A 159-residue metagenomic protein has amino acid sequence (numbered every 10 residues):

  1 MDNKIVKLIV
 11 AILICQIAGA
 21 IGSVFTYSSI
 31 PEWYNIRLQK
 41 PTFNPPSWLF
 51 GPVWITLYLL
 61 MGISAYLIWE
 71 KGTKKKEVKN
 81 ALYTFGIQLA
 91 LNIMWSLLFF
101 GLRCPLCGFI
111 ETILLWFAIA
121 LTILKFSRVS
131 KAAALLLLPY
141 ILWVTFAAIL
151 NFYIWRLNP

Functional and structural regions predicted by a protein language model:
D2-F25: N-terminal signal-anchor transmembrane alpha helix
I14-G22, M61, L91, W95 (+2 more regions): Alpha-helical transmembrane segments of multipass membrane proteins
E32-P45: Perimembrane loop-to-helix junctions flanking transmembrane segments
P45-L60, R103-L115: Membrane-interface loop-to-helix entry segments
K76-T84: Membrane-interfacial loop-to-transmembrane alpha-helix junctions, especially the N-terminal start
W95-C107, W155-P159: Membrane-interface helix caps and helix-loop-helix hairpins in membrane proteins
F99-P105, L121-A134: Membrane-helix boundary connector in multi-pass membrane proteins
K125-P159: Terminal transmembrane helical module of multi-pass membrane proteins
